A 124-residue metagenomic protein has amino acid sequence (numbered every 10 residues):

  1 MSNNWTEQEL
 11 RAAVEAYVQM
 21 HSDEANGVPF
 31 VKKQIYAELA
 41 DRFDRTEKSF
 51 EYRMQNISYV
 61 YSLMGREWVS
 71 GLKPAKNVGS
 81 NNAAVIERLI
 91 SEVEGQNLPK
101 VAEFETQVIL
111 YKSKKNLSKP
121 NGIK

Functional and structural regions predicted by a protein language model:
M1-K124: Intrinsically disordered, charged low-complexity linkers and terminal tails that flank or connect structured domains
